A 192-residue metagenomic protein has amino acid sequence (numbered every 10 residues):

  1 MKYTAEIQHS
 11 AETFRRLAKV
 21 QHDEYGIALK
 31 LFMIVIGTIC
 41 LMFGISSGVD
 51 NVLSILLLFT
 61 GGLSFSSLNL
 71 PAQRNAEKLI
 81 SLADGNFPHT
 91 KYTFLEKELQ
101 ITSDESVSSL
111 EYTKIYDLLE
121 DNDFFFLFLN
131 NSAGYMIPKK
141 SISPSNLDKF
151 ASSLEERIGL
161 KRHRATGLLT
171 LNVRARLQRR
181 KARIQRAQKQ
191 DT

Functional and structural regions predicted by a protein language model:
M1-C40: N-terminal membrane-targeting/pre-transmembrane regions
T38-D50: Juxtamembrane "helix exit" motif at the C-terminal ends of alpha-helical transmembrane segments in multi-pass membrane
G48-G62: Hydrophobic alpha-helical transmembrane segments
L68-S109: Conserved beta-hairpin
F94, L119-E120, L129: Generic beta-strand structural signal
L99-Q100, S108-F125: Phosphoinositide-dependent membrane-docking surfaces
V107-S109, Y116-L118, S132-Y135, S143: Short, surface-exposed beta-strand-loop junctions and turns on beta-sheet-rich folds
F124-D191: A membrane-cytosol interface segment of integral membrane proteins
